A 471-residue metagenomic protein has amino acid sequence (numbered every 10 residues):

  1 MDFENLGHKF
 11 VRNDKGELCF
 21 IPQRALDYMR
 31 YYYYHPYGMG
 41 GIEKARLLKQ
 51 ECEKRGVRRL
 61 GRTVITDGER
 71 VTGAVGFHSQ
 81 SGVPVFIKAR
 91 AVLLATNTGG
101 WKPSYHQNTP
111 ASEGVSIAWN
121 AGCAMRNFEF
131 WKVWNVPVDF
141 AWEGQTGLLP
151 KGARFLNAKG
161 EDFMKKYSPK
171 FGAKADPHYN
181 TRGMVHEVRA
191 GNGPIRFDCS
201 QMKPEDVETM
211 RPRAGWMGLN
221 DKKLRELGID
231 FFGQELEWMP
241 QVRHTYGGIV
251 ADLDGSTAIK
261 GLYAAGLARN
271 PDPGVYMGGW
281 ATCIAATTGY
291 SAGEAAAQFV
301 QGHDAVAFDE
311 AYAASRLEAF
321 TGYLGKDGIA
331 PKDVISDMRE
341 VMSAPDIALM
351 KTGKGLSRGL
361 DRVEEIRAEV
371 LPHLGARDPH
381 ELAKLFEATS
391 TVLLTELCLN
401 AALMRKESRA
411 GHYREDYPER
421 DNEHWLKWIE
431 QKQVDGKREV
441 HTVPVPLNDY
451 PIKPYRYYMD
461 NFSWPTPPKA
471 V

Functional and structural regions predicted by a protein language model:
D2, F10-Y34, L156-K165, H244 (+2 more regions): Glycine- and aromatic-enriched mobile tails/lids
D2-V83, K88-A91, A95, W134 (+2 more regions): Conserved redox-cofactor binding core of oxidoreductases
V64-S81, F86, I229-P271: FAD-site-proximal beta/loop scaffold in flavoenzymes
I65, T98-G100, F130-W142, A268-N270 (+1 more regions): Acidic, glycine-rich active-site loops and adjacent beta-strand->loop/helix elements that engage anionic groups
L94-H106: Flavin (primarily FAD) binding-site architecture
S104-Q107, T209-R211, Y276-G278: Short, solvent-exposed loop/turn segments at secondary-structure boundaries
Q107-E113: Charged helix-capping and loop-helix junction motifs
I117, C123-D230, Q234, T282 (+4 more regions): An anion/pyrophosphate-binding glycine-rich loop and adjacent beta-alpha core in soluble alpha-beta enzymes
